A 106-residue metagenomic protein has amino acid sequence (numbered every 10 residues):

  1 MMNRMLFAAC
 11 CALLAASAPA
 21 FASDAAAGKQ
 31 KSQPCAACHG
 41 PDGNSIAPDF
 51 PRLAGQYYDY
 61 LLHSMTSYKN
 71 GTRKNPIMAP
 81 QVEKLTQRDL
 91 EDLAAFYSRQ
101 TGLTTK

Functional and structural regions predicted by a protein language model:
M1-A8: Bacterial N-terminal signal peptides that target proteins for export
L13-S32, I46-D49, T101-T104: Electrostatic cytochrome c docking/interface patches
A25-A36, A54-H63, Q87: Sequence context surrounding c-type heme c attachment/ligation sites in exported
Q33-P41, L93: The canonical Cys-X-X-Cys-His
C38-P41, Q56, Q81: Small disulfide-bonded, cysteine-rich extracellular recognition modules and tandem repeats
I46-R52, K69-K106: Axial heme c-ligation environment in periplasmic c-type cytochrome domains
